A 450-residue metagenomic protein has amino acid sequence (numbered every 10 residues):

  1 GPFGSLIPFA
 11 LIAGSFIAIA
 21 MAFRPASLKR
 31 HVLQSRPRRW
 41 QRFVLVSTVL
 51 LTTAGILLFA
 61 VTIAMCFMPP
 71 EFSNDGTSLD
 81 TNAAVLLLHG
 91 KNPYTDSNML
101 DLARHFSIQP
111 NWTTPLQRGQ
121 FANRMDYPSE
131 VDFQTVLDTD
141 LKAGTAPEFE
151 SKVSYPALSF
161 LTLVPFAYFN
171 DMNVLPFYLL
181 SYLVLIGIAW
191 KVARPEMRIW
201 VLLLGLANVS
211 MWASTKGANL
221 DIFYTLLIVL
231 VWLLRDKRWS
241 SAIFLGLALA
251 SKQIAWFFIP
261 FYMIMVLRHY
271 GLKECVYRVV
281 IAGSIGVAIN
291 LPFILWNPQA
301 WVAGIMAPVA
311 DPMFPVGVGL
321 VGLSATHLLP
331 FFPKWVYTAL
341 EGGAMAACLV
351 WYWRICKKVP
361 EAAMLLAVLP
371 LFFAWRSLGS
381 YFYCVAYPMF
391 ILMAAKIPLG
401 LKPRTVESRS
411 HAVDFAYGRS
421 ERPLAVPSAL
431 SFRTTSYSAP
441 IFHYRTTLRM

Functional and structural regions predicted by a protein language model:
G1-L230, S240, I264-F382, A386 (+1 more regions): Primarily membrane-embedded glycan-assembly and transfer machineries that use lipid-linked glycans
W232-L267: Voltage-sensor/pore transmembrane module of 6-TM cation channels
V302, L399-R409: Short, Lys/Arg-enriched, Gly/Pro-containing loop segments at transmembrane-helix junctions of multi-pass membrane
A412, A416-G418, Y444: Short hydrophobic alpha-helical segments enriched in small aliphatic residues
Y417, E421, L430-R433, S438 (+1 more regions): Short Gly/Ser/Thr- and charged-rich N-terminal loops/segments that act as flexible capping/hinge elements
P427: Short polybasic linear motifs
